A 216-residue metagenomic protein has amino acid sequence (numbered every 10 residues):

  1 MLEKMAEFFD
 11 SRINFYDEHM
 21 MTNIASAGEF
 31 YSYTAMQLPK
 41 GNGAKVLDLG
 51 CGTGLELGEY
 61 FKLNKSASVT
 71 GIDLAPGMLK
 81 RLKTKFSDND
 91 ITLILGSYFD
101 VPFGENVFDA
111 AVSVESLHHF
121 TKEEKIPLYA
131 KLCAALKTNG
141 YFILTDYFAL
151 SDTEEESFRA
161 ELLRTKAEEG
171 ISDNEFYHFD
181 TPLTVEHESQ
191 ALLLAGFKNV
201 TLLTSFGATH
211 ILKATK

Functional and structural regions predicted by a protein language model:
M1-K40, L55: Conserved class I S-adenosyl-L-methionine
A35-G41, L63, P102: Glycine-rich helix-loop-beta junction characteristic of Rossmann-like nucleotide cofactor-binding loops
L47-L49, T53-D100: Class I SAM-dependent methyltransferase SAM/SAH-binding core
A111-V112: Hydrophobic beta-strand segment of the Class I
E115-S116: Short catalytic micro-motifs in class I SAM-dependent methyltransferases
I126-T138: A short glycine-rich, Lys/Arg-flanked "PGG" loop and its adjoining helix->strand segment in the class I
T145-A195, V200-T201: C-terminal alpha-helical "lid/dimerization" subdomain adjacent to the S-adenosyl-L-methionine
A195-K216: Core SAM-dependent methyltransferase catalytic element
